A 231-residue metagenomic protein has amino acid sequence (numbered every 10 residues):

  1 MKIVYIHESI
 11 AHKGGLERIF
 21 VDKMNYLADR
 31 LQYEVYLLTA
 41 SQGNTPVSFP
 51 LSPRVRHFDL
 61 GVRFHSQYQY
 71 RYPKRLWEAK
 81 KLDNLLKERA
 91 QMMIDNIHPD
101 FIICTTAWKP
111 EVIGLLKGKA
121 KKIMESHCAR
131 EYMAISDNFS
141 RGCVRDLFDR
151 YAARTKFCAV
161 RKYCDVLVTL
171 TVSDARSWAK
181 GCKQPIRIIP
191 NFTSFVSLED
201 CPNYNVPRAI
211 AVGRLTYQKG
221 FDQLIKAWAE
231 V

Functional and structural regions predicted by a protein language model:
M1-K2, F195-R208: Nucleotide-sugar donor-binding and catalytic loop/hinge architecture of NDP-sugar-dependent glycosyltransferases
H7-K13, Y26, R30-W77, A179 (+1 more regions): N-terminal strand-loop element at the rim of the active site of nucleotide-sugar-dependent glycosyltransferases
G14-D22, P207, A211-E230: A conserved mid-protein helix/loop that constitutes part of the nucleotide-sugar donor-binding site
E88-M93, D146-L167: Membrane-proximal helix-turn-helix segments that form the acceptor-binding/catalytic region of lipid-linked
F101, L116-D137: Active-site proximal beta-strand in glycosyltransferases
C104, T169-L170: Short beta-strand scaffold positions
C104-K109, S126: Short His-centered aromatic/hydrophobic patch
S173, F192: Carbohydrate-associated surface elements
